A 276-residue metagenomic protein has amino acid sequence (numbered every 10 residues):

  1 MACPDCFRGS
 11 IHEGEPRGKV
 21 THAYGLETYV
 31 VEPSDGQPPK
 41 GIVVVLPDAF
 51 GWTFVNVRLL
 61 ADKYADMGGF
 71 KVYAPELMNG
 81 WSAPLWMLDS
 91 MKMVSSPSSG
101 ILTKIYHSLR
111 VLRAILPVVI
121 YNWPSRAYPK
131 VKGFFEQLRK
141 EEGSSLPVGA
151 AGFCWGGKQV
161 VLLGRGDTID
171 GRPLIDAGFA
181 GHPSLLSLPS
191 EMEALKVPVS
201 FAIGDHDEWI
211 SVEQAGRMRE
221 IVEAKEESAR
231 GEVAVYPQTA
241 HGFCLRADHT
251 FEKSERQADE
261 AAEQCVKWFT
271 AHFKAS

Functional and structural regions predicted by a protein language model:
M1-S276: N-terminal cap/leader regions of alpha/beta-hydrolase-fold enzymes, predominantly small-molecule hydrolases
